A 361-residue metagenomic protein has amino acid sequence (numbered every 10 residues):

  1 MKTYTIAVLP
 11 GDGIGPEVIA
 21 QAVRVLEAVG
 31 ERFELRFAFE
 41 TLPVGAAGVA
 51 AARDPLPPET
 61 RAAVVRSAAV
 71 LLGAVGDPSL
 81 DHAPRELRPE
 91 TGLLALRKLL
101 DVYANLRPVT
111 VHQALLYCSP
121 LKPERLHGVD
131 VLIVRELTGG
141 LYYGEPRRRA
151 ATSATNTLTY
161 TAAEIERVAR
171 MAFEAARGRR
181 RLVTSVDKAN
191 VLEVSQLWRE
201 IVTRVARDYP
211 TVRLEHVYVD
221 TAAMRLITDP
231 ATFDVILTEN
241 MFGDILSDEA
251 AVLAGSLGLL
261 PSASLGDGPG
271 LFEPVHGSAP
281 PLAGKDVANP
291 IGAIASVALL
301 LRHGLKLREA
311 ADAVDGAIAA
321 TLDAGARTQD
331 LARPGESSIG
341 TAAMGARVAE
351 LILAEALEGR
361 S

Functional and structural regions predicted by a protein language model:
A7-R24, A28-G30, A150-D220, T232: Glycine-rich phosphate/diphosphate-binding loop of Rossmann-like nucleotide-binding domains
D12-G15, A68, V134, A172 (+4 more regions): Buried hydrophobic positions in well-ordered alpha/beta secondary-structure cores of metabolic enzymes
A22, L26, V202, A293-L301 (+1 more regions): Buried hydrophobic packing segments
R32-P58, M224-L226: N-terminal beta-loop-helix "entrance" segment that forms/cooperates in small-molecule cofactor or anionic ligand
A46-G48, L226-A326: Glycine-rich phosphate/nucleotide-binding loop
V49-T155, M241-G243: N-terminal glycine-rich phosphate/adenylate-binding segment common to multiple enzyme folds
N190, W198-R199, V205-P261, I352 (+1 more regions): Accessory "access/gating" subregions that flank catalytic or transport cores
P281-A283, G304-S361: Internal helix-turn-beta structural module
